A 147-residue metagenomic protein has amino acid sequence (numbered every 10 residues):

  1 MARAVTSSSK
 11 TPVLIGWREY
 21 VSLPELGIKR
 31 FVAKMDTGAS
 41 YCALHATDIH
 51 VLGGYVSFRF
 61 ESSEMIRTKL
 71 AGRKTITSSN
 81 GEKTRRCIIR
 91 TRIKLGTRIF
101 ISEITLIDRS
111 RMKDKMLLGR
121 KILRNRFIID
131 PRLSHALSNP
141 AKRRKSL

Functional and structural regions predicted by a protein language model:
M1-L147: Pepsin/retropepsin-fold aspartyl endopeptidases
